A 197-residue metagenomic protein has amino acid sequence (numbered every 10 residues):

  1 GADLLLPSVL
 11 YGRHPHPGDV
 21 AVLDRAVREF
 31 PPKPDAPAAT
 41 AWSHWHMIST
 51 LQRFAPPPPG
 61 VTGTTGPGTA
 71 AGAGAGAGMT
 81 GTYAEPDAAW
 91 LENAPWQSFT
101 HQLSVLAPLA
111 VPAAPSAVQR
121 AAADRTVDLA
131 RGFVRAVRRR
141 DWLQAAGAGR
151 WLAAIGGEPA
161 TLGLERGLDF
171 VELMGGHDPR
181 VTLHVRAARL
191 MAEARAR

Functional and structural regions predicted by a protein language model:
G1-R139, L143-W151, I155-R197: Polar/charged low-complexity regulatory segments
